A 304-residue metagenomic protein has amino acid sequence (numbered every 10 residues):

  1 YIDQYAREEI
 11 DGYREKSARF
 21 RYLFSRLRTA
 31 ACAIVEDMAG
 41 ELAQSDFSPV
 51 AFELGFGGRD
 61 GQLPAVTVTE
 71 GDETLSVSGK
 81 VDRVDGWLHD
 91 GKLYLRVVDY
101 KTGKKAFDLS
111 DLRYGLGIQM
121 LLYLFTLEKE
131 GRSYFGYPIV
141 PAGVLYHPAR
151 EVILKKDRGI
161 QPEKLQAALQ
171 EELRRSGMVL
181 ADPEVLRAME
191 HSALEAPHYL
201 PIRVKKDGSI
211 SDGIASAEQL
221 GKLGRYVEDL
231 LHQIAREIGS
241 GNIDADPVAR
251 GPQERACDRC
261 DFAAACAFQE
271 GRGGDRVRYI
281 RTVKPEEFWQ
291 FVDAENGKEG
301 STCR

Functional and structural regions predicted by a protein language model:
Y1-R304: Structural signature of nuclease core domains in nucleic-acid processing machines
